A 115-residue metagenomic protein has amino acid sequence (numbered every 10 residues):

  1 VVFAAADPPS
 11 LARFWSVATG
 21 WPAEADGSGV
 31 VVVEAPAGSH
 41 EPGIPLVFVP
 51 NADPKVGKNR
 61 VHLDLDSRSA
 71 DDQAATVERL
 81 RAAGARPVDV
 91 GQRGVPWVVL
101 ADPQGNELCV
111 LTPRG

Functional and structural regions predicted by a protein language model:
V1-A12, V61, R114-G115: N-terminal beta-strand motif that seeds the catalytic metal site of vicinal oxygen chelate
F3, V17, E24-D26, V31-V49 (+1 more regions): Vicinal oxygen chelate
F3-D7, D66-D71: Short, surface-exposed ligand-recognition loops at beta-strand->loop->(often short) alpha-helix junctions that present
S10-A12, A70-T76: Short, conserved charged micro-motifs
L11, A18-T19: Short, well-ordered alpha-helical segments
V56-N59: A conserved beta-turn-beta hairpin within the catalytic core of GNAT-like acetyltransferases that forms part
